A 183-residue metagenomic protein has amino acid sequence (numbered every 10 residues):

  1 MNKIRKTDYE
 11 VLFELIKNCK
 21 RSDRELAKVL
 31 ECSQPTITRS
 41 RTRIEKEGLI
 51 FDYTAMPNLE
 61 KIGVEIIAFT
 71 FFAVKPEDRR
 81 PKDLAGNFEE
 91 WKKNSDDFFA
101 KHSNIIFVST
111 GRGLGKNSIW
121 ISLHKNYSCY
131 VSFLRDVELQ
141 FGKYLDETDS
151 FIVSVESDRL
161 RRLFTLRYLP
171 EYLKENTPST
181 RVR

Functional and structural regions predicted by a protein language model:
M1-R183: A compositional/biophysical signature of low hydrophobicity enriched in polar/charged and small residues
